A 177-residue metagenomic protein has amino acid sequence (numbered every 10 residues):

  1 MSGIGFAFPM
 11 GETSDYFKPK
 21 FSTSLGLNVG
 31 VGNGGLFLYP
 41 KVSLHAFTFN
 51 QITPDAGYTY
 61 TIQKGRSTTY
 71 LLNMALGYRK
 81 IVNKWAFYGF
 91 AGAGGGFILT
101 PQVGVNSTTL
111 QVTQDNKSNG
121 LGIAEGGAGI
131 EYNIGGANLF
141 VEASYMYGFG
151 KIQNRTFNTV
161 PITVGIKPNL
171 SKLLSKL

Functional and structural regions predicted by a protein language model:
M1-F37, K167-S171, L177: Short glycine/proline- and aromatic-enriched beta-strand/turn motifs that initiate or cap beta-hairpins
I4-E12, V42-T48, T68, K80 (+4 more regions): Transmembrane beta-strands of outer-membrane beta-barrel pores
E12-K18, N50-Y58, L99-T109, K151-N158: Outer-membrane beta-barrel translocator domains and adjoining extracellular loop/strand segments of Gram-negative
E12-Y16, V29, T61-G65, K80 (+2 more regions): Outer-membrane beta-barrel domain signature
F17-T23, R66-L72, W85-F87, S118-A124 (+1 more regions): Residues that define the transmembrane beta-barrel architecture of outer-membrane proteins
T23, N28-V105: Gram-negative (and chloroplast) outer-membrane scaffold detector with strong preference for beta-barrel transmembrane
Y39, F47, Q51, A124-L177: Predominantly the C-terminal beta-signal and adjacent terminal strand-loop region of outer-membrane beta-barrel
G95-S144: A charged, solvent-exposed segment within the mature domains of Sec-exported extracytoplasmic proteins
